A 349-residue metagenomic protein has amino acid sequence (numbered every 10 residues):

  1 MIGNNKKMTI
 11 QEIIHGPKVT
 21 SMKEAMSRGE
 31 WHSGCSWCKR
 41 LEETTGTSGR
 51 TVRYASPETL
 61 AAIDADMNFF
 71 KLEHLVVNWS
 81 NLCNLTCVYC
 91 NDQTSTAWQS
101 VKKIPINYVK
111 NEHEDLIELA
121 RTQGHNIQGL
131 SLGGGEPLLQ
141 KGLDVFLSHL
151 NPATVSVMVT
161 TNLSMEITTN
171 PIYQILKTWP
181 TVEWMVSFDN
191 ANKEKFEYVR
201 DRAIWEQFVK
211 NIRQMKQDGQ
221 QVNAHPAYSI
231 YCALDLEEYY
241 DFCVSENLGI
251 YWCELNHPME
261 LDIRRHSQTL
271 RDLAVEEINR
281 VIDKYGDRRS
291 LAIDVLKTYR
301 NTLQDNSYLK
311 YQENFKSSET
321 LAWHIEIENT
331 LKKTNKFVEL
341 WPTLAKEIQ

Functional and structural regions predicted by a protein language model:
M1-Y108, R121-H125, A292-Q349: N-terminal pre-core extensions flanking Radical SAM catalytic domains
I14-H15, S27, R121, K177 (+2 more regions): Alpha-helix boundary recognition
L72-L82, Q93-E112, H125-Q140, P152-T168 (+3 more regions): Core AdoMet radical
N107-L119, F146: Helicase-associated low-complexity regulatory tails and linkers flanking the ATPase motor
L119, G142-H149, T169-I175, Y198 (+2 more regions): A short acidic, amphipathic alpha-helical/loop segment
S156-M158, W179-M185, I204-I348: Conserved C-terminal portion of the radical SAM core fold that forms the substrate/S-adenosylmethionine-binding
